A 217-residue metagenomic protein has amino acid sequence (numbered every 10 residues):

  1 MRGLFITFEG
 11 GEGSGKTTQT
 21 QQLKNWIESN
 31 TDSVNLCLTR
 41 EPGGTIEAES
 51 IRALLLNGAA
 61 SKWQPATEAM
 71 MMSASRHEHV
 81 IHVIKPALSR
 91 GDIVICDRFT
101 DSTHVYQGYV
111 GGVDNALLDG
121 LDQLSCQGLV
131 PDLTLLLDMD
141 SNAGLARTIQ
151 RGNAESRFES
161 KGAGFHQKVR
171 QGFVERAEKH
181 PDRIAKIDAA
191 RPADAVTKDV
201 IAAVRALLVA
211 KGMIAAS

Functional and structural regions predicted by a protein language model:
R2-F5: Pre-Walker A (Motif I) flank of P-loop NTPase domains
F8: Hydrophobic anchor at the beta1->P-loop junction of P-loop NTPases
G11: P-loop (Walker A) phosphate-binding loop of NTP-binding proteins
K16: Conserved lysine of the Walker
Q21-W26, N142-S217: NTP-dependent small-molecule kinase module
D32-C126, D199: ATP-dependent small-molecule kinase phosphotransfer cores that center on conserved nucleotide phosphate-binding segments
L36-L38, T134-L136, I184-K186: Conserved beta-strand scaffold positions in the cores of enzyme catalytic domains, especially in NTP/NDP-utilizing
R98, S102-Q171: A glycine- and Lys/Arg-enriched "phosphate-lid" helix/loop adjacent to the NTP-binding pocket of small-molecule kinases
